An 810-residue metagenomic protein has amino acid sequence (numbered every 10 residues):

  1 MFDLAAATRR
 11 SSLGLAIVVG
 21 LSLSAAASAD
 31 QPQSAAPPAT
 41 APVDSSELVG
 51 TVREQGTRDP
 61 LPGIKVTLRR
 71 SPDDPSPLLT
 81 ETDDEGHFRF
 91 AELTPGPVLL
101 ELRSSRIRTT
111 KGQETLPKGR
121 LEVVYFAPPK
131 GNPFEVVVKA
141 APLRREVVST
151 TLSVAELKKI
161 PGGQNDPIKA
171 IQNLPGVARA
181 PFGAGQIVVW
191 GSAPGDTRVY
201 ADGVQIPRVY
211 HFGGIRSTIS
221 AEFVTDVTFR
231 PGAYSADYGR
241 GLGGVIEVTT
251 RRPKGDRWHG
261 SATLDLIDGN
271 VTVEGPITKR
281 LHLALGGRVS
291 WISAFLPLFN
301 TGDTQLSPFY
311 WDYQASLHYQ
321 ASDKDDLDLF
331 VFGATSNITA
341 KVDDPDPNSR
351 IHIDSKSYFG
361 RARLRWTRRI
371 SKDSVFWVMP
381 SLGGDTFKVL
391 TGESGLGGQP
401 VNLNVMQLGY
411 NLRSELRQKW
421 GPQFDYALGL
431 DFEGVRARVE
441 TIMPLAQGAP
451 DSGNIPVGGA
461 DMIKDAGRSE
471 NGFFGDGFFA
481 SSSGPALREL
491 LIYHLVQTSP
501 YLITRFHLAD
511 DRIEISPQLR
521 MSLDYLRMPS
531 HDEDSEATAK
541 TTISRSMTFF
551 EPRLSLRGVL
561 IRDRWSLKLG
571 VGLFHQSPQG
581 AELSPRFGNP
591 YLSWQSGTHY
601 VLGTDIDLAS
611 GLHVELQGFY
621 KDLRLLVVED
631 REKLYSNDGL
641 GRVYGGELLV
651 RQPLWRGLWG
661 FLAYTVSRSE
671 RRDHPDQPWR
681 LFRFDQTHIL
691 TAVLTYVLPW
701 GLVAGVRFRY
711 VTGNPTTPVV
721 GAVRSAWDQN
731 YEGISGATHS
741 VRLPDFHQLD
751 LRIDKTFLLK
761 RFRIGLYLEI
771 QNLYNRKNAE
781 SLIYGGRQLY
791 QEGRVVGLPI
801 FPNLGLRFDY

Functional and structural regions predicted by a protein language model:
R106-R108, E114-V123, E135-S235, V245 (+3 more regions): Periplasmic N-terminal accessory/gating domains of Gram-negative outer-membrane beta-barrel systems
D265-V289, G302-N337, D354-L382, W420-G421 (+3 more regions): Transmembrane beta-barrel wall of Gram-negative outer-membrane proteins
T304, D326-R369, V375, G384-Q407 (+2 more regions): Flexible loop and strand-edge segments within Gram-negative outer membrane beta-barrel domains
N337, R436-R438, M443-P450, S530 (+4 more regions): Surface-exposed extracellular loop regions of Gram-negative outer-membrane beta-barrel proteins, predominantly
W377-S381, F387, V559, S566-G572 (+4 more regions): Membrane-embedded beta-barrel scaffold of Gram-negative outer-membrane proteins
Q423-R562: Signature of Gram-negative outer-membrane beta-barrel scaffolds
L508, R512-I513, S522-L526, F619-D622 (+1 more regions): Gram-negative outer-membrane beta-barrel transporters
G660, G701, R709-N730, P744-D750 (+1 more regions): C-terminal beta-signal and adjacent terminal beta-strands/loops of Gram-negative outer-membrane beta-barrel proteins
